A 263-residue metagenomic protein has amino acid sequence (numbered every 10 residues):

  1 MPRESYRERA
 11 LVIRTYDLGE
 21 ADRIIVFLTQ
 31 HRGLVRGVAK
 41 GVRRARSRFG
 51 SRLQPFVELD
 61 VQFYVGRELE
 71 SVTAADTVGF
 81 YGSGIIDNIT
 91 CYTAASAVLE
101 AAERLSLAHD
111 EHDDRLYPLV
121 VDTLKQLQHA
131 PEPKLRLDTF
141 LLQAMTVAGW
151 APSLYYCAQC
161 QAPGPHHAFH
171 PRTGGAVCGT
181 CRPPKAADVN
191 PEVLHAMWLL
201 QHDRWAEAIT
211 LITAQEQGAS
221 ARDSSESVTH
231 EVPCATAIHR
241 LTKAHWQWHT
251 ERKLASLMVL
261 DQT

Functional and structural regions predicted by a protein language model:
M1-T263: Non-catalytic alpha-helical scaffolds and adjoining flexible linkers that form interface surfaces for assembly
